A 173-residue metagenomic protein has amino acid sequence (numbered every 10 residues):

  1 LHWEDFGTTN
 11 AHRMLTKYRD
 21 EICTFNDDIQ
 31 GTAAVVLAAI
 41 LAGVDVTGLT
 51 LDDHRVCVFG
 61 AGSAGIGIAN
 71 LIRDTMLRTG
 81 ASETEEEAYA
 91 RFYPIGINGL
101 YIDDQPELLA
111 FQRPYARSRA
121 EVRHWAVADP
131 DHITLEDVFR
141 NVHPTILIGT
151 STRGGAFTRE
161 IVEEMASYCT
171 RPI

Functional and structural regions predicted by a protein language model:
L1-G31: Pre-Walker A segment
L1-H2, I22-T24, R55, A90-Y93 (+2 more regions): Structural motif
W3-E4, F25, C57, A61 (+1 more regions): Glycine- and other small-residue-rich loops at beta-strand/loop junctions that grip anionic moieties
G7, G96-G99, T152-G155: Glycine-rich beta-alpha junction loops
R13, I68-A69, D104, T158-E160: Short glycine-/acidic-enriched loop or helix-start segments at secondary-structure transitions that form or flank
K17-R19, R73-T75, I161-Y168: Short, solvent-exposed amphipathic alpha-helical segments in soluble enzyme and RNA/protein-processing domains
I29-I146: Glycine-rich phosphate/diphosphate-binding loop of Rossmann-like nucleotide-binding domains
I146-I173: ADP-ribose/adenylate-binding Rossmann-like module
